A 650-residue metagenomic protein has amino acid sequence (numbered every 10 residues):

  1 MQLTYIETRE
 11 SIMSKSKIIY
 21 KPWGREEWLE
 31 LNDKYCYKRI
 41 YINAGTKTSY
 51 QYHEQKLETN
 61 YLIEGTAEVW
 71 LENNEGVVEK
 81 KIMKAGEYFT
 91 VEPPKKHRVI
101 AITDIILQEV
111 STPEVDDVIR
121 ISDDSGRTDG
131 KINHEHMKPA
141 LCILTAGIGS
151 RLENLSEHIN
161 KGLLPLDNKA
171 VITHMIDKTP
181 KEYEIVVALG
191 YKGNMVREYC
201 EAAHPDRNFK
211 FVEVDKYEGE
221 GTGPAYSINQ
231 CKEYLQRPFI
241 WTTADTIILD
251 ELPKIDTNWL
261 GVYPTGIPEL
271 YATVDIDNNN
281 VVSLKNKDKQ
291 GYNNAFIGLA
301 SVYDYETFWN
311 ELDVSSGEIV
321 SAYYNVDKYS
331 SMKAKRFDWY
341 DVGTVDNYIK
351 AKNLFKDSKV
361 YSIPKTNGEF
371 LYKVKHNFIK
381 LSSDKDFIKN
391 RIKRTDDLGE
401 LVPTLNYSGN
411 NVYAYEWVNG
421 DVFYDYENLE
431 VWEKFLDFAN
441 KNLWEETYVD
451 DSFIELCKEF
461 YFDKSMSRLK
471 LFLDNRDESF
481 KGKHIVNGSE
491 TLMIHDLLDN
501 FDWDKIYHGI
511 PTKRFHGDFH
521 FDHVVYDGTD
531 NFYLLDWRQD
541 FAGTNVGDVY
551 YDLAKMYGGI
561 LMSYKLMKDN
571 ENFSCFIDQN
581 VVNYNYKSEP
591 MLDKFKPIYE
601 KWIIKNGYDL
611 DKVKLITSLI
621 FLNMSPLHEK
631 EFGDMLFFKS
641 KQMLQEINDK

Functional and structural regions predicted by a protein language model:
I19-Y20, I100-M137: Double-stranded beta-helix
R120, K131-L141, N293-G368, K373-V374: Conserved alpha/beta core of the MobA/IspD/sugar-nucleotide pyrophosphorylase nucleotidyltransferase superfamily
M137-V196: N-terminal glycine-rich phosphate-binding loop and ensuing alpha1 helix
E201-T273: Conserved beta-loop-beta/alpha segment of the NTase-like Rossmann-fold superfamily that binds/positions NTPs
I247-V320: Conserved core of the sugar-phosphate nucleotidyltransferase
I363-I392, E416-W417, Y424-D425: ATP-binding glycine-rich loop module of kinase domains
D396-L401, D421-N487, T491-H508, F515: Conserved kinase catalytic-core helix
D540-K601, S618-F632: Active-site activation/catalytic loop segments of kinase-like enzymes and analogous catalytic loops in related
